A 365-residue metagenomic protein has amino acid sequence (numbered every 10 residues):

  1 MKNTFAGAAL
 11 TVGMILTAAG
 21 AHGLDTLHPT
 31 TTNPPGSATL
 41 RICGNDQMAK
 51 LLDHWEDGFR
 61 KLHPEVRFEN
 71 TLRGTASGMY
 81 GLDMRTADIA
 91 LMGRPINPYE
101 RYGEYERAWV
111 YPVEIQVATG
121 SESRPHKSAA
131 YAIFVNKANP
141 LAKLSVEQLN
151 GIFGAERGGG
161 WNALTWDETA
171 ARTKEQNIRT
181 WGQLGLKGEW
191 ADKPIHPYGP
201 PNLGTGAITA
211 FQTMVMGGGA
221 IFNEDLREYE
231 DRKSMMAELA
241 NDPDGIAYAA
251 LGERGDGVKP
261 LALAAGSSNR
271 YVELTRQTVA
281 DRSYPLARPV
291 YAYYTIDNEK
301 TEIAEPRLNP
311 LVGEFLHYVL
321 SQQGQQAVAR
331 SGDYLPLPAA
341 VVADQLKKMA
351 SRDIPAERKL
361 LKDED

Functional and structural regions predicted by a protein language model:
M1, T17-A21, A292: Generic low-polarity alpha-helical segments
M1-A9: Bacterial N-terminal signal peptides that target proteins for export
A8-T17: Bacterial N-terminal signal peptides
H22-D365: Flexible loop/hinge segments at secondary-structure junctions
